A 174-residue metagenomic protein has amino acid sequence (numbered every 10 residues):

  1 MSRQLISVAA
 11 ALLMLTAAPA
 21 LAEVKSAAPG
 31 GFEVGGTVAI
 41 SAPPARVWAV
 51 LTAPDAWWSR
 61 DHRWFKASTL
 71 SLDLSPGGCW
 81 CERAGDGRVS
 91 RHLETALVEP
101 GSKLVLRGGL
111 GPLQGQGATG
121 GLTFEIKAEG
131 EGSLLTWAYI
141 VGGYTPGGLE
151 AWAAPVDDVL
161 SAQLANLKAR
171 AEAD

Functional and structural regions predicted by a protein language model:
M1-L5: Positively charged n-region of N-terminal signal peptides that target proteins for export
S7-A17: Bacterial N-terminal signal peptides
A20-T69: Hydrophobic ligand-binding cavity/cleft-lining segments
G36-V38, L70, R91-L97, G120-A128: Hydrophobic/aromatic beta-strand elements that line small-molecule binding cavities or substrate pockets in beta-rich
S41-R46, A96-K103, E125-L134, A169-D174: A short, structured loop/turn motif at beta-sheet edges
L51-A53, A84-D86, L97-E99, G108-L110 (+2 more regions): A mature extracytoplasmic/lumenal domain signature
D55-H92: Short beta-edge strand/loop motif at the mouth of beta-sheet-based domains
G111-D158: Beta-strand/loop substructures that line and gate deep hydrophobic ligand-binding cavities in soluble
